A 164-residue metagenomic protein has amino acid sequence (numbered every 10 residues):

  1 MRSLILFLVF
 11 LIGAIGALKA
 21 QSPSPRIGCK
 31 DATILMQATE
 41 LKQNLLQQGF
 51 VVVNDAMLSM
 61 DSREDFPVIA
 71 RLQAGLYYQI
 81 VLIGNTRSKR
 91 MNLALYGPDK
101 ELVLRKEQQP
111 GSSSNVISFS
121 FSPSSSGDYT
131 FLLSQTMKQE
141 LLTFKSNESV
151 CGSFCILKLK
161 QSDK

Functional and structural regions predicted by a protein language model:
M1-S24: Bacterial Sec-dependent N-terminal signal peptides
Q21-N44, G49, D128-K164: C-terminal edge strands of extracellular/lumenal beta-sandwich accessory domains
V51-Q73: Non-catalytic, beta-strand-enriched accessory regions in extracellular/secretory proteins and membrane protein
P67-A70, G75-G84, T130-L133: Hydrophobic beta-strand segments within beta-rich accessory/binding domains
P67-V68, N115-S122: Exposed aromatic-hydrophobic patches
Y77, S88-N92, C151: Exposed beta-strand and adjacent loop surfaces of beta-rich binding modules that mediate intermolecular recognition
R87-V103: Short, surface-exposed beta-strand/strand-loop-strand elements in extracellular ectodomains
L104-S112: Solvent-exposed serine/threonine-rich low-complexity stretches and specific carbohydrate-binding patches
